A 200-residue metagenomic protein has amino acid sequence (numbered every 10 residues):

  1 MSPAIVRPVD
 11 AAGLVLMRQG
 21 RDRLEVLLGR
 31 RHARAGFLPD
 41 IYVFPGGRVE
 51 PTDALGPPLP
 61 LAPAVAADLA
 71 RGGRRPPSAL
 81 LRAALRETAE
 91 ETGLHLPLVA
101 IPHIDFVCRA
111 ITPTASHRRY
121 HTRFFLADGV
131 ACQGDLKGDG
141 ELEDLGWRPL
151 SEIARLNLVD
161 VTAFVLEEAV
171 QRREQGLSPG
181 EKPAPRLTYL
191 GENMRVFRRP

Functional and structural regions predicted by a protein language model:
M1-G13, R31-I41: Acidic, metal-coordinating catalytic segment for phosphate/diphosphate chemistry, firing primarily on the Nudix
V9, R21, G36-F37, R75 (+2 more regions): A generic fold-level signal
D10, E25, H121-R123: Short beta-strand micro-motifs in enzyme catalytic cores
A11-M17, R23-L24, F44: Active-site-proximal cofactor/substrate-binding loop regions of enzyme domains
G13, L28, I41, F124-L126 (+1 more regions): Conserved hydrophobic/aromatic beta-strand scaffold that supports enzyme active sites
R18-R21, H32, G47-R48, D128-Q133 (+1 more regions): Short loop segments at secondary-structure junctions
E25-E90, L94-P97, E152: Conserved Nudix-box catalytic region and its N-terminal flanking loop in Nudix hydrolases and closely related
V65, L69-A70, P102-P200: Nudix hydrolase/Nudix homology domain
